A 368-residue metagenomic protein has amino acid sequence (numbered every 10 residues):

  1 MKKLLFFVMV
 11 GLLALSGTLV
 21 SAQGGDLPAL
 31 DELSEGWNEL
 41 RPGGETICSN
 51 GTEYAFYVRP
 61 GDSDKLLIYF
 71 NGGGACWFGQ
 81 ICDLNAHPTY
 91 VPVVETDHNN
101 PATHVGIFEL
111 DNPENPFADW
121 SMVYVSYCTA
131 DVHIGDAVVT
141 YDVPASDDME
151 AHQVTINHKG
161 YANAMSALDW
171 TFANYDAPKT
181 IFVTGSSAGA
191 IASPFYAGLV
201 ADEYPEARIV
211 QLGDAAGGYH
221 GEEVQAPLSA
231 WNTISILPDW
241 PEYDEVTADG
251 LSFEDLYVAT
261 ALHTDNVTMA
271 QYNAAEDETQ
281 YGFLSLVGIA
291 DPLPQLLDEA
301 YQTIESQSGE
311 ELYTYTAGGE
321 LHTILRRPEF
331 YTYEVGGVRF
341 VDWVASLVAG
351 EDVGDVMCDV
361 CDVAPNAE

Functional and structural regions predicted by a protein language model:
M1-L4: Positively charged n-region of N-terminal signal peptides that target proteins for export
F7-S16: Bacterial N-terminal signal peptides
T18-S21: Sec/Tat signal peptide C-region and signal peptidase I cleavage site
Q23-E368: C-terminal His-loop and adjacent cap/lid subdomain of alpha/beta-hydrolase
